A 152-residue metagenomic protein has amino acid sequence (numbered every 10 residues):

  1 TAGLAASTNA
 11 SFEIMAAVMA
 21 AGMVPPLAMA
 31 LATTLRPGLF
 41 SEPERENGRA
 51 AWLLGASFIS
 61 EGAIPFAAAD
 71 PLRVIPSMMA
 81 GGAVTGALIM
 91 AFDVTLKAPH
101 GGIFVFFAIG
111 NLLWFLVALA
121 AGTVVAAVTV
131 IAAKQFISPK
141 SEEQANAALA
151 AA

Functional and structural regions predicted by a protein language model:
T1-L149: Pore-lining transmembrane helices
